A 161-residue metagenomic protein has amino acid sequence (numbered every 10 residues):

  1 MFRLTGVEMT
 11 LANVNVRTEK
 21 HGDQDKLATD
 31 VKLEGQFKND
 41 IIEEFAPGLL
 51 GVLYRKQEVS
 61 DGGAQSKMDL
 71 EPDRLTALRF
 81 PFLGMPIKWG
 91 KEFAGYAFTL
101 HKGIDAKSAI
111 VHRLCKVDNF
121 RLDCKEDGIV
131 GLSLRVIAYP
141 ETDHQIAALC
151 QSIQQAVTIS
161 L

Functional and structural regions predicted by a protein language model:
M1-A109: OB-fold ssDNA-binding interfaces and closely related basic DNA-contact patches used across DNA replication/repair
A97-L161: Conserved binding-pocket/active-site segment within a compact domain
